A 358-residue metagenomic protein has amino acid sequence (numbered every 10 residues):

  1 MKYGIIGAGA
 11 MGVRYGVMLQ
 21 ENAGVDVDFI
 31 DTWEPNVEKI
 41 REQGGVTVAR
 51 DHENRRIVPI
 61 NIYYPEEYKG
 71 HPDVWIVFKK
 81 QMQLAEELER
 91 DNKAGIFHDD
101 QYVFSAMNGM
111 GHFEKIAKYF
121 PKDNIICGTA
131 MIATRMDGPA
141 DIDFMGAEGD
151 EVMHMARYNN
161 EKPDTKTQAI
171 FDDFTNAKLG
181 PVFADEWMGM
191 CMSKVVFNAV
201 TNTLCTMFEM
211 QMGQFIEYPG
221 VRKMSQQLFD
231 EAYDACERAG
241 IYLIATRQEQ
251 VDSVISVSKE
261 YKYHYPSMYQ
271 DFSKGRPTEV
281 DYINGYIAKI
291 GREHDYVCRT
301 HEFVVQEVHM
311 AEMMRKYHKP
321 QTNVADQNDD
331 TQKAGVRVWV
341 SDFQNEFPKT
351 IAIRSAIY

Functional and structural regions predicted by a protein language model:
M1-E53: NAD(P)+-binding Rossmann beta1-loop-alpha1 motif at the extreme N-terminus of oxidoreductases
I5, I30, V77-F78, S105-A106 (+3 more regions): Active-site-adjacent beta-strand anchor residues
V17, E21, E89, K93 (+3 more regions): Short, well-ordered alpha-helices that flank and scaffold nucleotide-derived cofactor binding pockets
R55-D143: Rossmann-like NAD(P)(H) cofactor-binding subdomain of soluble oxidoreductases
G95-F97, I142-R157, T206-F215, H264-K274: Helix-loop-beta segment of a Rossmann-like dinucleotide-binding subdomain
N108-M190, K194, V200: Rossmann-fold dinucleotide-binding core
T175-N176, M224-Y358: NAD(P)-dependent Rossmann-like dehydrogenase/reductase catalytic/cofactor-binding core
M188-I216, G220-Y233: Active-site-proximal catalytic alpha-helix in oxidoreductases
